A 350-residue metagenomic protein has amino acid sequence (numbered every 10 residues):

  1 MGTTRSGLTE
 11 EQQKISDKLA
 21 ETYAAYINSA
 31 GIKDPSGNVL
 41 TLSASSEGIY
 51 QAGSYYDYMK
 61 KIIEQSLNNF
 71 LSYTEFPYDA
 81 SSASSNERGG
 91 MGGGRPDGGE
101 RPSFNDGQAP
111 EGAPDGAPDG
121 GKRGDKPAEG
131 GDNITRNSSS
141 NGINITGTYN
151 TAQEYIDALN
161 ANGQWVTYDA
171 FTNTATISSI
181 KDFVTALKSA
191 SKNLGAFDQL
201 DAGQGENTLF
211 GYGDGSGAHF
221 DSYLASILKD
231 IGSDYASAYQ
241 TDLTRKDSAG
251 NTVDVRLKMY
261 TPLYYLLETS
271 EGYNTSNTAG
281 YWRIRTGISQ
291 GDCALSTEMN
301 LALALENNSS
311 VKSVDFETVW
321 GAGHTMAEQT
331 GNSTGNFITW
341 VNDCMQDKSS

Functional and structural regions predicted by a protein language model:
M1-T3, T278-G280, S296-T297, L301-K312: Serine-hydrolase-like catalytic core of hydrolytic proteins
G2-G112, G116-G272: Accessory cap/linker subdomain of secreted extracellular hydrolases
R256-L263, S296-L303, T334-G335: Well-ordered, non-membrane alpha-helical segments in soluble/globular domains
Y265-N277, C344-S350: Surface-exposed acidic, glycine-flexible loop patches that form ligand/cofactor-binding and adhesion interfaces
A279-G287: Catalytic His-Asp charge-relay segment
G287-Q290, V314-G335: Histidine-bearing beta->alpha loop at or near hydrolase active sites
G331-S350: Catalytic active-site module of serine/aspartate enzymes centered on a nucleophile-bearing elbow/loop
